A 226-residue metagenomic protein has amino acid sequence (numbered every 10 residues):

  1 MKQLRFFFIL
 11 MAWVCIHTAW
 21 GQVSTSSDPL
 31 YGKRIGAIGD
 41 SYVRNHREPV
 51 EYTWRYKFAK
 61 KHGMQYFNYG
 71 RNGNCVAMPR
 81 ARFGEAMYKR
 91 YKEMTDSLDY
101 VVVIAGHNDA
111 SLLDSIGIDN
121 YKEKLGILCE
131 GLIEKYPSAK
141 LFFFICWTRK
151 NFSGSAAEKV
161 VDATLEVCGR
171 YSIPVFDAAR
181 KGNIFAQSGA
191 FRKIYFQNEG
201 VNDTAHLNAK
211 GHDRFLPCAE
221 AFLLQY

Functional and structural regions predicted by a protein language model:
M1-I38, Y42-V50, A59-M64, M94-L98 (+4 more regions): N-terminal secretory targeting modules
Q3-I9, S115-K122, G154-A157, A205 (+1 more regions): Flexible, glycine- and charge-enriched loops at secondary-structure boundaries
Q22-V23, N108-C129, I133, L224: N-terminal-biased segments
P29-A37, Y42-E123: Conserved SGNH/GDSL esterase-like catalytic core that processes O-acyl groups on lipids and polysaccharides
A37, T53, K57, K61 (+9 more regions): Extracytoplasmic/secreted proteins, especially bacterial periplasmic and envelope-associated proteins
N68-G70, I145, D177-A179: Residue-level recognition of beta-strand->loop/alpha-helix junctions
H107-N108, E130-D162: Active-site segments of SGNH/GDSL-like serine hydrolases that catalyze O-acetyl group transfer/hydrolysis on lipids
T148-Y226: Catalytic His-Asp segment of secreted/periplasmic serine-dependent ester chemistry enzymes
